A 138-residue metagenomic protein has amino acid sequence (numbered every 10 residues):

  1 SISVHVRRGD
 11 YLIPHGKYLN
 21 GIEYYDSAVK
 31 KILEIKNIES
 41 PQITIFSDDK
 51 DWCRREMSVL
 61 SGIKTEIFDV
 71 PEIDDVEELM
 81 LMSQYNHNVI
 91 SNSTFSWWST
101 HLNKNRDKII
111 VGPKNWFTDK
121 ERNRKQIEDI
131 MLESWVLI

Functional and structural regions predicted by a protein language model:
S1-D75, R106: Core catalytic architecture of nucleotide-activated donor-dependent transferases building glycoconjugates
S3, T65-I67, I110, D129 (+1 more regions): Conserved beta-strand scaffold positions in the cores of enzyme catalytic domains, especially in NTP/NDP-utilizing
G21, D49, T94-F95, P113 (+1 more regions): Intrinsically disordered regions, especially transient/low-confidence alpha-helical propensity segments and coil-helix
Y24, W52-E56, W97-H101, N115-W116 (+1 more regions): Tryptophan-centered motif/residue detector
D69-P71, K114, V136: Residues at the C-termini of beta-strands that transition into short coil/loop
D75-R122: A donor-sugar binding/catalytic signature common to diverse glycosyltransferases and related nucleotide-sugar
D119-I138: Leloir-type glycosyltransferase catalytic cores
